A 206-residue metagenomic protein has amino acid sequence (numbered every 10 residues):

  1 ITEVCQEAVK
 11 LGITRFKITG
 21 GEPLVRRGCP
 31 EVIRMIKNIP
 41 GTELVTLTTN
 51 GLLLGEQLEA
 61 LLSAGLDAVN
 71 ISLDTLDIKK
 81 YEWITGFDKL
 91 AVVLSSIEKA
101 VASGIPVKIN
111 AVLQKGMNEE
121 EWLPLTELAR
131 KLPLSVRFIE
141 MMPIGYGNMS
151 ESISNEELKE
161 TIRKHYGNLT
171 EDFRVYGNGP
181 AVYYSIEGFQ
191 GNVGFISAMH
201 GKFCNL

Functional and structural regions predicted by a protein language model:
I1, G55, S154-L158: General structural signal for secondary-structure boundaries
T2-I18, V25-I139: Radical SAM/AdoMet-radical enzyme domain recognition
G21, I78-Y81, F87, N110 (+5 more regions): Generic secondary-structure boundary/loop-capping signal
L24-V25, I144: Short, active-site-adjacent cap segments at secondary-structure transitions
V107, P143-Y146: Active-site-proximal beta-alpha loop/turn segments in soluble metabolic enzymes
G145-L206: Accessory C-terminal segments flanking Radical SAM cores
